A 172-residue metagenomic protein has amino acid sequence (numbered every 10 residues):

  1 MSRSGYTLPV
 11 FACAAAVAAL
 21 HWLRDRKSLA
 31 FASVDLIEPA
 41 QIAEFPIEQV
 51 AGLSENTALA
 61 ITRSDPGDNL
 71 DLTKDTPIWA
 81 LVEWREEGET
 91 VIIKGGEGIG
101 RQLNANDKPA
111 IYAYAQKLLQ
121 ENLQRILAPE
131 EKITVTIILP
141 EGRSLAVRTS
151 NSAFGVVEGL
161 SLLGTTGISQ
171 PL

Functional and structural regions predicted by a protein language model:
M1-G155: Generic N-terminal targeting/processing segments that precede catalytic cores or assembly contacts
S152, V157, S161-L172: Phosphate/pyrophosphate-binding betaalpha-module
